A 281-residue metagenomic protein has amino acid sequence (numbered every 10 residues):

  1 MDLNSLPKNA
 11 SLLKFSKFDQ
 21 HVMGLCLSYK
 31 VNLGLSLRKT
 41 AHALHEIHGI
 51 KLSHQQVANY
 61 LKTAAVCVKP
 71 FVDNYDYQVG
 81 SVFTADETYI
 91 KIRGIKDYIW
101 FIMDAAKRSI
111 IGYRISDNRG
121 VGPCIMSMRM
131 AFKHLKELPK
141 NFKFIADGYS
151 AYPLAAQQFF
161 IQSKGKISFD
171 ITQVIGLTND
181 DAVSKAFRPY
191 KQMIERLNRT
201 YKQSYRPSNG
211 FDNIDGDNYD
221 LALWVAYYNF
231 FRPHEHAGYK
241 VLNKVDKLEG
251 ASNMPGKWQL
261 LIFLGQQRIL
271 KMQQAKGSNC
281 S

Functional and structural regions predicted by a protein language model:
M1-V31, I50-L52, Q78: Basic, short loop/linker segments at the boundary and entry of helix-turn-helix/winged-helix-like folds
K17, K62-T63, Y113-E137: Active-site beta-loop-alpha junctions of metal-dependent nucleic acid enzymes, especially the RNase H-like/DDE
L37-I50: DNA-recognition alpha helix
K51, N59-Q78: Short, basic alpha-helical nucleic acid-contact segments in DNA-binding proteins and DNA transaction factors
Q78-R93, F101-M103: Two-metal-ion RNase H-like nuclease active-site motif
G148-Y149, P153-F211: Helix-centered, glycine/charged polyanion-binding patches within enzymatic domains that contact phosphate-containing
P189, P207-S281: C-terminal domain-tail junction helix/linker
